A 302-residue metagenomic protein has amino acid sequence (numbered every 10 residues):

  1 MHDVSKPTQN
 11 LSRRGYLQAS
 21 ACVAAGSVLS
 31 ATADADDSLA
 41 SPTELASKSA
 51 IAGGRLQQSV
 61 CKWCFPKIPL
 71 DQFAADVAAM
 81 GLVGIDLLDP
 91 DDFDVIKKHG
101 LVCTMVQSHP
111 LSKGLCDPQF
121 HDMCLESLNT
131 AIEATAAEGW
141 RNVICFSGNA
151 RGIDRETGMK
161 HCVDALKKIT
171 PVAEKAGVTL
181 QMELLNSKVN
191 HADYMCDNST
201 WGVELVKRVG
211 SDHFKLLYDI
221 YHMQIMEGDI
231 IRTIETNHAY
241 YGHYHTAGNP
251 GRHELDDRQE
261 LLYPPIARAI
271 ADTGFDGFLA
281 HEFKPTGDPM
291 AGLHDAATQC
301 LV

Functional and structural regions predicted by a protein language model:
H2-Q57, K62-A78, G139-R141, C196-Y218 (+1 more regions): Histidine-acidic metal/acid-base catalytic patches
G15-V28, A50, G114-K215, I225: Active-site acidic/histidine proton-transfer and metal-coordination neighborhood in alpha/beta enzyme cores
F73-F93: Catalytic domains of carbohydrate-active enzymes, especially glycoside hydrolases
D89-H99, S112, V189-N190: Glycine-rich, proline-tolerant flexible connector loops at the mouths of alpha/beta enzymes
D94-V106, C162: Short acidic, glycine/proline-enriched helix-loop-strand junctions
